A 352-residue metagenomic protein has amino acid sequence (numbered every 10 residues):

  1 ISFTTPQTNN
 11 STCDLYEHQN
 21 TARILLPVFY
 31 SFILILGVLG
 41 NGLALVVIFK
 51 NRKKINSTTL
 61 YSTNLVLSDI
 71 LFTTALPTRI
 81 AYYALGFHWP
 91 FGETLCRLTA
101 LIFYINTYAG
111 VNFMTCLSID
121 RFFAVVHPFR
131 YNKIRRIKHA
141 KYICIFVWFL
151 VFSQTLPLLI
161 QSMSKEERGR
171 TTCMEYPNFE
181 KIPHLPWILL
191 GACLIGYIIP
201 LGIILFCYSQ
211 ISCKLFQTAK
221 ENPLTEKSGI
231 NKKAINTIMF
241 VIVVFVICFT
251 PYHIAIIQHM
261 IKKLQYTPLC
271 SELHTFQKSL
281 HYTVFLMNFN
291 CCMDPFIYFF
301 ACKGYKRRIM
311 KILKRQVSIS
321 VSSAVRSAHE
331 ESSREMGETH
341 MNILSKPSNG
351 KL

Functional and structural regions predicted by a protein language model:
I1-D14, Q217, E221-K232, P268-L269 (+1 more regions): Intrinsically disordered regulatory tails of 7TM GPCRs
I1-L39: Extracellular N-terminal segment of 7TM GPCRs
T8-E17, Y83-A100, Y104, K133-K141 (+2 more regions): Loop architecture of class A 7-transmembrane GPCRs
Q19-P27, S57-C116, A124-H127, Y131-N132: Extracellular TM2-ECL1-early TM3 structural module of rhodopsin-like
Y30, V47, L71-G86, A100 (+6 more regions): Helix-to-loop junction signature of class
L34, N64-L76, C144-T155, C193-L201 (+2 more regions): Alpha-helical transmembrane segments of multi-pass membrane proteins
V38-F49, V66, T73-P77, I105-F129 (+2 more regions): Cytoplasm-facing ends of alpha-helical transmembrane segments in multi-pass membrane proteins
C173-E175, E180-K181, C193-G196, C213-Y252 (+1 more regions): Intracellular effector-coupling site of seven-transmembrane GPCRs, centered on the ICL3-to-TM6 transition
